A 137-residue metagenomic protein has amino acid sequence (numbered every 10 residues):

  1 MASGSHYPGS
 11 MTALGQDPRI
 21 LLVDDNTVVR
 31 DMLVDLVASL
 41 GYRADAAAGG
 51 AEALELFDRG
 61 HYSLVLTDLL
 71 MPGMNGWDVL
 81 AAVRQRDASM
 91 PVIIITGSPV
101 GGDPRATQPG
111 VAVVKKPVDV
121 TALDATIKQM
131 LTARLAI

Functional and structural regions predicted by a protein language model:
M1-R19, V34, T121-I137: Non-catalytic signal-transmission and effector/linker regions of two-component phosphorelay proteins
D31-S39: Charged docking surfaces used in two-component/phosphorelay signaling
G41-A48, L56: Short hydrophobic/Thr-rich beta-strand motif most characteristic of the beta2 strand and flanking loop of CheY-like
A48-E52, N75-D78: Acidic catalytic/metal-coordinating carboxylates
E55, W77-A88: Short amphipathic alpha-helix used as the core "switch/output" element in two-component signaling
D68: Active-site residues of response regulator receiver
M71: Receiver (REC) domain active-site loop signature in two-component systems and cognate sites in sensor histidine kinases
I95-T96: Hydrophobic/aromatic residues positioned on beta-strands within the core alpha/beta folds
